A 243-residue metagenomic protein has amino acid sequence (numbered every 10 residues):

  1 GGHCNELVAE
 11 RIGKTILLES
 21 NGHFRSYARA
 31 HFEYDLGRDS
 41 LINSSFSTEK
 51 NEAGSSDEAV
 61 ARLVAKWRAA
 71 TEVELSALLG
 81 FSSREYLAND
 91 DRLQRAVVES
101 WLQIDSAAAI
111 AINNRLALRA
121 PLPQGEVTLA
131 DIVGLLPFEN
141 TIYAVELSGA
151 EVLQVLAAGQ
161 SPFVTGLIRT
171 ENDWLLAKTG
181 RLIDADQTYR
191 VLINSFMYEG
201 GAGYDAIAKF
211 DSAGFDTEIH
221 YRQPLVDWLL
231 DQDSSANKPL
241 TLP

Functional and structural regions predicted by a protein language model:
G1-E74, F163-V164, R169-A177: Active-site-adjacent helix-turn-beta-strand microarchitecture at beta-sheet edges that either contains or buttresses
T15, K50, G54, E58 (+7 more regions): A near-ubiquitous, low-amplitude feature marking generic local secondary-structure context
S20-H23, A88-R92, V133-G134: Short Gly/Pro-enriched turn/cap motifs at secondary-structure boundaries
R29, E74-A77, I142-A144, T188: Intrinsic-disorder/low-complexity, polar/charged segments enriched in Ser/Thr/Lys/Arg/Asp/Glu/Gln
R29-I42, L79-R95, E151-F163, I219-R222: Short, charge-rich amphipathic segments
S44, G54-V127: Hard-cation-handling environments
A96-P243: Feature captures C-terminal
